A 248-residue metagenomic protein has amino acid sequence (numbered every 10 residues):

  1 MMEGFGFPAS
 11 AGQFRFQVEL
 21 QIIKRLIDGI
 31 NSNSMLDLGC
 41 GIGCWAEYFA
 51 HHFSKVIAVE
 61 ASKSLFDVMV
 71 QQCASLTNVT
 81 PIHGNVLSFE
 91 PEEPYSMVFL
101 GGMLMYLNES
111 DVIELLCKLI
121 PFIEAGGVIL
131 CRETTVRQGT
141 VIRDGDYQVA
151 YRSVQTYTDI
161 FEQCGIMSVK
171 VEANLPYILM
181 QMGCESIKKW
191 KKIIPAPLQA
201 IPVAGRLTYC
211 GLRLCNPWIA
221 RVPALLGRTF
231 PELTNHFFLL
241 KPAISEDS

Functional and structural regions predicted by a protein language model:
M1-S34, G41-E90, L107-E114, K118 (+1 more regions): Class I (Rossmann-like) S-adenosyl-L-methionine-dependent methyltransferase catalytic domain, capturing the SAM-binding
F99: A conserved beta-strand element that flanks and buttresses the S-adenosyl-L-methionine
G102-Y106: Short catalytic micro-motifs in class I SAM-dependent methyltransferases
